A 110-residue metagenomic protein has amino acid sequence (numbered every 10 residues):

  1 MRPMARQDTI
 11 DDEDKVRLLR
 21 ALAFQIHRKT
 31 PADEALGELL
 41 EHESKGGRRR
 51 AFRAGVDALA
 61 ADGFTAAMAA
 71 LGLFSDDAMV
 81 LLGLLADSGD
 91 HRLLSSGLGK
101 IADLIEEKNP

Functional and structural regions predicted by a protein language model:
M1-P110: Catalytic metal-binding core of the metallo-beta-lactamase
